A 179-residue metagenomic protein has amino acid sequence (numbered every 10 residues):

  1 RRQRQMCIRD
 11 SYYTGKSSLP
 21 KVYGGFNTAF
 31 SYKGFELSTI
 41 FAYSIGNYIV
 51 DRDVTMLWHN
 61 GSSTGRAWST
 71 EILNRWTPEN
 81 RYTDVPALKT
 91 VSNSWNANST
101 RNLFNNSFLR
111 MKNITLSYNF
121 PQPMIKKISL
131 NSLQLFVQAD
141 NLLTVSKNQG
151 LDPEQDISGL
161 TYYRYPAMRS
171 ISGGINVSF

Functional and structural regions predicted by a protein language model:
R1-I8: Short, small-residue-biased leader/transition segments that mark boundaries at the very start of proteins
V22, K33-F35, S107, S129-L133 (+1 more regions): Outer-envelope beta-barrel architecture signal
G25-N27, N113-S117, S172-G174: Membrane-embedded beta-strand positions in outer-membrane beta-barrel channels/transporters
S31, A42-S44, Q138-L142, S178: Outer-membrane beta-barrel pore domains and translocons
G34-S38, P123-M124: Repeated loop/turn-to-beta-strand initiation elements of outer-membrane beta-barrel proteins
T39, L135-V137, I175: Membrane-embedded beta-strand positions of outer-membrane beta-barrel proteins
S44-Q134, A139: Extracytoplasmic gating/loop element in the C-terminal half of outer-membrane beta-barrel translocons and assembly
I72-L73, P78-N80, T144-F179: C-terminal beta-signal and terminal closure region of outer-membrane beta-barrel proteins
